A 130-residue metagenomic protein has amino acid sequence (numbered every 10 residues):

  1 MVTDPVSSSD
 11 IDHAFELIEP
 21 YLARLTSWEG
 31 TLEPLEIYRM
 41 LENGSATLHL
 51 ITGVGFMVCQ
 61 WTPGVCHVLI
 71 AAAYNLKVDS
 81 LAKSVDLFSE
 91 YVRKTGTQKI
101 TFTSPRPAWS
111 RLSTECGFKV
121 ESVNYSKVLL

Functional and structural regions predicted by a protein language model:
M1-L32: Short amphipathic alpha-helix that is part of the acyltransferase structural core
T3, T47-L48, G117-E121: Short secondary-structure junctions
T26-A46: Active-site rim helix/loop that mediates acceptor-substrate recognition in acyltransferases
E42-D79: Conserved donor-binding loop and adjoining core beta-sheet/short helix segment in diverse acyl/aminoacyl transferases
I51-G55, K94-G96, E121: Short glycine/proline-enriched coil/turn segments at helix->beta-strand junctions
M57-C59, I100, Y125: Hydrophobic beta-strand residues in large extracellular and virion-surface proteins
V65-C116: Acyl-donor binding region in acyl/amide transferases
K119-L130: Conserved catalytic-core motifs of GNAT/GCN5-like acyltransferases
